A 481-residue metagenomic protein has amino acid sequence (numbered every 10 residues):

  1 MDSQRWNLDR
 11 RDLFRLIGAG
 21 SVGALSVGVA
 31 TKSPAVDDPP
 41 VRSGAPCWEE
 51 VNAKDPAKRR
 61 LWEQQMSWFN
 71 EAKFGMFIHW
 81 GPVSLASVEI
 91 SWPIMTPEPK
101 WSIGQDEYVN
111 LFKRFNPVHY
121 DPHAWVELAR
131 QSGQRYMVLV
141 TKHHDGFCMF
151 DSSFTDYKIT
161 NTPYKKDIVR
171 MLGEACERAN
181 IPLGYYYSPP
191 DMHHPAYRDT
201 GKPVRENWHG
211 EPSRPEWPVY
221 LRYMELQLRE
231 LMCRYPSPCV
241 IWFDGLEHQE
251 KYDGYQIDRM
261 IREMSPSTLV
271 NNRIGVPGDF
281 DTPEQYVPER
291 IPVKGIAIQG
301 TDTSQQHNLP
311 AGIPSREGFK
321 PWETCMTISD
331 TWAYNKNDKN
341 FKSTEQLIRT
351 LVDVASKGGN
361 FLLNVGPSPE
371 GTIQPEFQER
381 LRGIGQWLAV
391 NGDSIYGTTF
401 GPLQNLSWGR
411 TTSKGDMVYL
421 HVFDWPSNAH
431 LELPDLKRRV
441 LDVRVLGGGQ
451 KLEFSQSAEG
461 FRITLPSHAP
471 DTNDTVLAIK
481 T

Functional and structural regions predicted by a protein language model:
M1-D12: N-terminal secretory signal peptides
D2, K32-P34, S368: Bulky hydrophobic/aromatic packing residues
F14-G18, V36-T481: Mature catalytic domains of secreted/periplasmic carbohydrate-active enzymes
G20-A24: Bacterial N-terminal signal peptides
V27-D38: Bacterial Sec-dependent signal peptides at the C-terminal "C-region" and cleavage site
